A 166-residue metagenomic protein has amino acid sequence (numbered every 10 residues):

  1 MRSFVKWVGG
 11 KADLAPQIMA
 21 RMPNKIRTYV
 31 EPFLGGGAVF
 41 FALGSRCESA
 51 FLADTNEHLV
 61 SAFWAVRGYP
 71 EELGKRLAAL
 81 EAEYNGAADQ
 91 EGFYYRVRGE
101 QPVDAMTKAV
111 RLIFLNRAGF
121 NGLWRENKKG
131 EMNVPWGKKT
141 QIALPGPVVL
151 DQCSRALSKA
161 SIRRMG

Functional and structural regions predicted by a protein language model:
M1-L14, Y69-G166: SAM-dependent nucleic-acid methyltransferase catalytic core
M1-V30, L34, A38-V39, L43-S45: S-adenosyl-L-methionine
A20-R21, R46, N133, Q141: Amphipathic, positively biased hydrophobic alpha-helical segments used for protein targeting and membrane insertion
E48-A53: Short beta-strand element of Class I
N56: Conserved SAM/SAH-binding beta-strand->alpha-helix loop
V60: Short alpha-helix immediately C-terminal to the canonical SAM-binding loop
F63: Conserved SAM-binding loop
